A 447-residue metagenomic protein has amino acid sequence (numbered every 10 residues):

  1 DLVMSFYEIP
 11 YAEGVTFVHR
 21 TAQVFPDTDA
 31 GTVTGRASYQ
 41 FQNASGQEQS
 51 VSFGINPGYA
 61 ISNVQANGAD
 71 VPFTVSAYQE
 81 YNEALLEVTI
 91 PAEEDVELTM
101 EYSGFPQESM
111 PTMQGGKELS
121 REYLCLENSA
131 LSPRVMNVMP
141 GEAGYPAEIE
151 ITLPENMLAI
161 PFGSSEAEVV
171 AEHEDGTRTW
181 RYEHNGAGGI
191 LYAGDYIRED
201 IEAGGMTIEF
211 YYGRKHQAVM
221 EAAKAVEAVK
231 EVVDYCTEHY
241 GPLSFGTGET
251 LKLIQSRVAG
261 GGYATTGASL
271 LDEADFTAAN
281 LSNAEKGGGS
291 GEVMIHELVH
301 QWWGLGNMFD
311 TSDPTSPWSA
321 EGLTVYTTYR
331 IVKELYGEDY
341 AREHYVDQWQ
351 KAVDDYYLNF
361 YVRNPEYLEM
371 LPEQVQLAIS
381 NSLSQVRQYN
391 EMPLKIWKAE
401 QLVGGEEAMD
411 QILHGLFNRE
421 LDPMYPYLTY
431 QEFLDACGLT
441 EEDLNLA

Functional and structural regions predicted by a protein language model:
D1-F6, S38, E101-D195: Extended, low-hydrophobicity, Ser/Thr/Pro/Gly-biased non-transmembrane segments
D1-T34: N-terminal, polar/Ser/Thr-rich
F41-S45: Asparagine-centered strand-capping/turn motif at beta-strand->loop junctions
E48-V71, P146, T152, N156-L158: Solvent-exposed beta-hairpin/edge-strand motifs
G58-K117: A surface-exposed beta-strand-loop module
I149, D200-S312, S316, T327: Juxtacatalytic substrate-recognition/specificity segment
A218, D339-Y340, Q376-L377, Q385-A447: Amphipathic alpha-helical substructures
E321-L394, L402, P423: Acidic/His/Gly-enriched intrinsically disordered linker/tail segments that often contain short helix/coil "MoRF-like"
